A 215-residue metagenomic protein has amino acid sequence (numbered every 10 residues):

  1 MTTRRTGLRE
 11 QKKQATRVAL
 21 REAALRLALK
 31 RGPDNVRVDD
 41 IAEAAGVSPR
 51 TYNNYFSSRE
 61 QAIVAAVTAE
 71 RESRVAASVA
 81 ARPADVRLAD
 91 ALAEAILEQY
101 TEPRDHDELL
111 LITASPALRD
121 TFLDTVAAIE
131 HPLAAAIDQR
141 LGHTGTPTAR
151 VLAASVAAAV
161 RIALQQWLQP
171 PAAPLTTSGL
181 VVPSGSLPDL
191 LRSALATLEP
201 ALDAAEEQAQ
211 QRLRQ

Functional and structural regions predicted by a protein language model:
M1-R31, N35-A44, R74: Basic, helix-initiating cap at the start of DNA-binding domains
G7, R31-P33, G46, N53-V64: HTH DNA-binding helix-turn interface
A28, R37, R59-V67, R71 (+1 more regions): Amphipathic alpha-helical segments enriched in hydrophobic/aromatic and basic residues that form the DNA-contacting
S73, P103-P132, D138: Short secondary-structure transition hinges
S73-E108: Hydrophobic alpha-helical connector segments
A93, A149-A157, R161, P188: Short, well-structured alpha-helical segments
T101, A127-A153, P170: Hydrophobic alpha-helical bundle segments that form small-molecule/ligand-binding pockets
A135, Q169-Q215: C-terminal peripheral helix-coil segments that are non-catalytic and often amphipathic
